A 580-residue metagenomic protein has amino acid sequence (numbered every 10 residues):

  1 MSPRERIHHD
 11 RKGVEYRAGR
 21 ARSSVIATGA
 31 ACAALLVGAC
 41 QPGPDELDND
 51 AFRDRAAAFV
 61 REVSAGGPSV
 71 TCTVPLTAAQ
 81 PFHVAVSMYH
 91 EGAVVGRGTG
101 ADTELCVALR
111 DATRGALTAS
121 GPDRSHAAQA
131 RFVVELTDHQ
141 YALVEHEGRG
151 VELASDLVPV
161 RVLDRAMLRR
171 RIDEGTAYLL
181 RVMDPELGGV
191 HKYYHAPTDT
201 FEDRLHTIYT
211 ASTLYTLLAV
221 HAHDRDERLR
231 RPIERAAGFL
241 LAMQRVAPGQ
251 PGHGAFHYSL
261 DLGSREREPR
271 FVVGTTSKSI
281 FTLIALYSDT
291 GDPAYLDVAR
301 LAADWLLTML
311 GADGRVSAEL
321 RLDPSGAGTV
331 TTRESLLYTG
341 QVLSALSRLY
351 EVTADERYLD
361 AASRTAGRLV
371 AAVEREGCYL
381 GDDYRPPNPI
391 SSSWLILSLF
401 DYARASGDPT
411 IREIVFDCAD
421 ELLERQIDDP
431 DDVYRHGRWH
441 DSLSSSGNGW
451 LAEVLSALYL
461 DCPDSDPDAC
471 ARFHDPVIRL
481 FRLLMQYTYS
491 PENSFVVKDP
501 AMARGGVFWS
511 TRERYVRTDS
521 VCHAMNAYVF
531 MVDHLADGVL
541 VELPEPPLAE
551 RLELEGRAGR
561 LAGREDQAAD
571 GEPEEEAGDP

Functional and structural regions predicted by a protein language model:
M1-A21: N-terminal secretory signal peptides that target proteins for export/translocation
R4-H8, A33, A562: Short N-terminal alpha-helical targeting/association segments
V14-R17, F52, Y89, R557-R564 (+1 more regions): A compositionally biased, intrinsically disordered/low-complexity signal enriched for hydrophobic/aromatic residues
S24-A33: Sec-dependent N-terminal signal peptides
V37-A39: C-terminal motif of bacterial Sec signal peptides marking the signal peptidase cleavage site
D45-P159: Basic nucleic-acid-binding interfaces
G98, R149-P580: Glycan-recognition and catalytic cores of secretory/periplasmic carbohydrate-active enzymes
